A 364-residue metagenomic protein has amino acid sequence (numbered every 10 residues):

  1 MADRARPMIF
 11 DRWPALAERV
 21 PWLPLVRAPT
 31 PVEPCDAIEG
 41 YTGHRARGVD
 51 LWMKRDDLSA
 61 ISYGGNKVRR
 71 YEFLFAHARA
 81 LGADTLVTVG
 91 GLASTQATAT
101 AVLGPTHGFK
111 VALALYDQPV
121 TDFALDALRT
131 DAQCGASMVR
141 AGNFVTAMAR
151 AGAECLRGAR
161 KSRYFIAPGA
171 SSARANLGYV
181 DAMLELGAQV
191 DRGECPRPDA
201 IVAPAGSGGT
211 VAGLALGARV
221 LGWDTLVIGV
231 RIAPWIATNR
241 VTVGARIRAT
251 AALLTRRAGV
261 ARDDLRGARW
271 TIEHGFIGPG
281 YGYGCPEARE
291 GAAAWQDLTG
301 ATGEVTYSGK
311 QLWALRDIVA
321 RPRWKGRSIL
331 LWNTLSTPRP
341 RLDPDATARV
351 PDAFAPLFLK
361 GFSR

Functional and structural regions predicted by a protein language model:
M1-R364: PLP-dependent amino-acid enzyme catalytic core
